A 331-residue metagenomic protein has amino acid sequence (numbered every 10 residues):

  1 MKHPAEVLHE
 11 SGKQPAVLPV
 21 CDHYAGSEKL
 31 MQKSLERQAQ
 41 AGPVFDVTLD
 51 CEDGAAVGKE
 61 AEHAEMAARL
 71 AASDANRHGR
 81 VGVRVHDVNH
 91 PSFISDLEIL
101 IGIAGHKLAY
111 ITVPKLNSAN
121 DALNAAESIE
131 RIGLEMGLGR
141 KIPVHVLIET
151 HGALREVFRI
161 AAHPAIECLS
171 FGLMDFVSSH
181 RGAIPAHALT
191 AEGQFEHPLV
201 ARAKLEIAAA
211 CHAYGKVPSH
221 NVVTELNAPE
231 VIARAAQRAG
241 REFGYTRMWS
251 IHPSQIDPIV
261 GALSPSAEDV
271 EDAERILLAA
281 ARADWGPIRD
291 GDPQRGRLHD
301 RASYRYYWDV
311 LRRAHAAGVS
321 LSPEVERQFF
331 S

Functional and structural regions predicted by a protein language model:
M1-S331: Expand to "…catalyze enediolate/carbanion chemistry for C-C bond making/breaking, isomerization, decarboxylation
